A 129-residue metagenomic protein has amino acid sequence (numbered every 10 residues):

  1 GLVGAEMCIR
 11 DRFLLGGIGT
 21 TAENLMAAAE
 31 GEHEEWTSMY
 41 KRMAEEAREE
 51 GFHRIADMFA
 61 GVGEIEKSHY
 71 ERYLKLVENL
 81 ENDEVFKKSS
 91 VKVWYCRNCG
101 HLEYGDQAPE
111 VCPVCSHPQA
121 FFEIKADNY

Functional and structural regions predicted by a protein language model:
G1-I9: Single conserved hydrophobic/aromatic residue that forms the stacking wall/gate of nucleotide- or nucleobase-binding
R12-G31, I55: Acidic/His metal-coordination segments adjacent to aromatic residues that form catalytic metal sites in metalloenzymes
E45-A56, N79-D83: Inter-helical turn/loop segments and adjacent helix faces that build the functional surface of alpha-helical bundle
V77-V91: Cys/His-rich Zn2+-binding cysteine-cluster or related metal-binding knuckle/ribbon modules and their
V93, P109: Residues immediately within or flanking Cys/His clusters that coordinate Zn2+ in small zinc-binding modules
C96-C99, C112-C115: Short cysteine-rich clusters marking metal-coordination/redox-active sites
L102-Q107, H117-E123: Short functional micro-motifs and their immediate structural scaffolds
E123-Y129: Short metal-binding segments enriched for Cys and/or His
